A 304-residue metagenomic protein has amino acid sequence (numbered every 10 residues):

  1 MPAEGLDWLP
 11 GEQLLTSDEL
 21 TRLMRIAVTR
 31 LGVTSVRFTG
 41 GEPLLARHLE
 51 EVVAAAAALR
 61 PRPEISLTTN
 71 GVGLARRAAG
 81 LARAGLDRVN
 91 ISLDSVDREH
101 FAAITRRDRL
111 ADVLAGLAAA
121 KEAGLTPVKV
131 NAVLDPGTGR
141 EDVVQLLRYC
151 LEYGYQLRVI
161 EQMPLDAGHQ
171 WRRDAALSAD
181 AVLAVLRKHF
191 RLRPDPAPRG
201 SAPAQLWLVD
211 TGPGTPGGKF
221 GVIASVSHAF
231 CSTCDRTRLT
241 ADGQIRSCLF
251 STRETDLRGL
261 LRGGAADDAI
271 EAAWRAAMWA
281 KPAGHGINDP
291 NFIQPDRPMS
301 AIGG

Functional and structural regions predicted by a protein language model:
M1, A78, T105, L249 (+1 more regions): Short, flexible helix/strand-to-coil boundary loops that buttress conserved ligand/catalytic motifs in alpha/beta
M1-E4, L93-S95, E161, L249: Short, small-residue-rich loop/turn micro-motifs
M1-S17: Canonical Radical SAM [4Fe-4S] cluster-binding loop centered on the CxxxCxxC motif and its immediate flanking residues
E4-W8, V96-R98, P164-A167, T255: A short, flexible beta-alpha/helix-coil linker loop
P10-Q13, F101-R106, H169-R173, L261: Short, solvent-exposed loop/turn segments at secondary-structure boundaries
L14-F38, L45-I160: Radical SAM/AdoMet-radical enzyme domain recognition
G40-G41, G71, G85, G116 (+4 more regions): Glycine-centered flexibility sites
R148-E152, Q162-G304: Auxiliary Fe-S-binding modules of radical SAM enzymes
